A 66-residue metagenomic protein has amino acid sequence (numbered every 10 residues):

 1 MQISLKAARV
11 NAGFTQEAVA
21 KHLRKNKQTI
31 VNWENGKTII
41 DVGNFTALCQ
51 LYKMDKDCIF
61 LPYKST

Functional and structural regions predicted by a protein language model:
I3-H22: Short basic helix-loop element that most often maps to the first helix and adjoining turn of HTH DNA-binding modules
S4, T15, D41-N44, D55: Residues that mark the N-terminal boundary/hinge immediately upstream of a DNA-recognition element
A8-N11, Q50, C58-T66: Short, charged recognition helix plus adjacent turn of helix-turn-helix-like nucleic-acid-binding domains
R24, G43-C58: DNA major-groove recognition helix of helix-turn-helix/homeodomain DNA-binding modules
K25-I39: Recognition helix of helix-turn-helix/homeodomain-like DNA-binding domains that insert into the DNA major groove
N32, G36, A47, S65: Alpha-helical DNA-recognition elements
